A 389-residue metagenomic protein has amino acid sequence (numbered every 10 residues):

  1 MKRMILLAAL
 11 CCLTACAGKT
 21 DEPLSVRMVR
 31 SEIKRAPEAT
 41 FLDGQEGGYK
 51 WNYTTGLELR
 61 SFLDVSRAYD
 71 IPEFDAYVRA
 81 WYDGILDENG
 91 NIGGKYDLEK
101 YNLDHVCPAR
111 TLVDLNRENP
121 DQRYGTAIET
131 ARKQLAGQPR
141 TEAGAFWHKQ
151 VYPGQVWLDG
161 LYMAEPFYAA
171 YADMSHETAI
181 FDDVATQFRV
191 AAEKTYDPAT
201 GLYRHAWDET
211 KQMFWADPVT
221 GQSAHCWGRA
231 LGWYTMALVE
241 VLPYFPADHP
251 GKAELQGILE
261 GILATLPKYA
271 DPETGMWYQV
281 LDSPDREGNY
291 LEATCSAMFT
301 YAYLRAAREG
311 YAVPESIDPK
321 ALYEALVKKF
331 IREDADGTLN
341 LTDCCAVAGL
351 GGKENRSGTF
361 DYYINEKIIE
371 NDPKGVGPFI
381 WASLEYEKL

Functional and structural regions predicted by a protein language model:
M1-M4: Positively charged n-region of N-terminal signal peptides that target proteins for export
A9-A17: Hydrophobic h-region of N-terminal signal peptides that target proteins for export in Gram-negative bacteria
P23-G56, A68-V78, G84-A109, L115-T126 (+5 more regions): CBM-like carbohydrate-recognition segments
S31, S61-D64, G84, T130 (+10 more regions): Alpha-helical scaffold segments in carbohydrate-active enzymes
Y69, N119, Y171-D182, V241-A253 (+1 more regions): Inter-helical turn/loop segments and adjacent helix faces that build the functional surface of alpha-helical bundle
A76-R79, D87-D217, R332-E333, G337 (+1 more regions): Extended ligand-binding groove/face enriched in aromatic
T235-P284, G288: Oxyanion-binding "anion nests"
